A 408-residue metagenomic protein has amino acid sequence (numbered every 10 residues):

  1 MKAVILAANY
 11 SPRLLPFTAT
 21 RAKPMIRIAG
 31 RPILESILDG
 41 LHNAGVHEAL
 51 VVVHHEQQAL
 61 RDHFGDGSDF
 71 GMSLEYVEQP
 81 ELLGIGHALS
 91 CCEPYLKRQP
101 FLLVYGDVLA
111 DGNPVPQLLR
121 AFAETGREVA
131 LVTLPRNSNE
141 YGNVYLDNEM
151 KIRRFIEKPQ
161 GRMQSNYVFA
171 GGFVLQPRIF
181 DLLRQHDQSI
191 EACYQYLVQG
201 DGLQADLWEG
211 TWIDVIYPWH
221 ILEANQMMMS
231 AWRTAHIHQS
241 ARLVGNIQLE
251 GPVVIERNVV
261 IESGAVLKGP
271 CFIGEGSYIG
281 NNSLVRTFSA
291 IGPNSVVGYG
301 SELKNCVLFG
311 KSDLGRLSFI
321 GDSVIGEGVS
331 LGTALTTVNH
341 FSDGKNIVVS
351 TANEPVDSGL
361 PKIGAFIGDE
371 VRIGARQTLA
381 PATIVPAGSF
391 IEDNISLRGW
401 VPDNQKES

Functional and structural regions predicted by a protein language model:
M1-A19, A44, S68, G202: N-terminal nucleotide-binding beta1-loop-alpha1 segment
K2-I5, R27, R31-V104, A110: Conserved N-terminal catalytic core of the sugar/cofactor nucleotidyltransferase
L102, L109, P116-A123, R136-S138 (+1 more regions): Catalytic-core segments of class I nucleotidyltransferases/pyrophosphorylases that form NMP-activated intermediates
L109-D111, L175, L331, I391: Hydrophobic/aromatic residue at the end of a short beta strand that borders the catalytic acidic motif
V129-V144: Short beta-strand-to-loop element that shapes/binds the nucleotide-sugar donor at the catalytic cleft/hinge
D181-Q188, V198-T287: Extended, small-residue-rich solenoid/repeat segments and analogous flexible loops that form exposed scaffolds
R257, G274-E275, P293, K304 (+1 more regions): The repeat-register position in solenoid repeat domains
V297-S408: Glycine-rich hexapeptide-repeat left-handed beta-helix
